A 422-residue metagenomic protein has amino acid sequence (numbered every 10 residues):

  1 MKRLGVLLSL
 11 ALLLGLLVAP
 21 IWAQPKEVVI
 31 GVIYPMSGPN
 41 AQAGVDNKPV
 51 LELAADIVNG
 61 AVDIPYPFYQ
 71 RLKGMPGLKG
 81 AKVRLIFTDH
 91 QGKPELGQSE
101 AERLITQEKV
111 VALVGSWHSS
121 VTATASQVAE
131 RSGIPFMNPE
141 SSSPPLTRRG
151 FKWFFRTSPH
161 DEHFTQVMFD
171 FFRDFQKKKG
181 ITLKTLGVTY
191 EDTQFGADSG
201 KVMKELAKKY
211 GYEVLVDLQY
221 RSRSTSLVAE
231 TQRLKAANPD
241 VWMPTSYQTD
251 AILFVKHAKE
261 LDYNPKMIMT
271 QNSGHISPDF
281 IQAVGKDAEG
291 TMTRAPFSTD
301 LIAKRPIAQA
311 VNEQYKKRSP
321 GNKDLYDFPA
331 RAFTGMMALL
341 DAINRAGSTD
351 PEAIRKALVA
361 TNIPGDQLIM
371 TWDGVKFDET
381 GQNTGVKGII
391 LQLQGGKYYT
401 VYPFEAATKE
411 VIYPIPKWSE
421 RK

Functional and structural regions predicted by a protein language model:
K2-L17, A23-K422: Extracytosolic ligand-binding ectodomains
